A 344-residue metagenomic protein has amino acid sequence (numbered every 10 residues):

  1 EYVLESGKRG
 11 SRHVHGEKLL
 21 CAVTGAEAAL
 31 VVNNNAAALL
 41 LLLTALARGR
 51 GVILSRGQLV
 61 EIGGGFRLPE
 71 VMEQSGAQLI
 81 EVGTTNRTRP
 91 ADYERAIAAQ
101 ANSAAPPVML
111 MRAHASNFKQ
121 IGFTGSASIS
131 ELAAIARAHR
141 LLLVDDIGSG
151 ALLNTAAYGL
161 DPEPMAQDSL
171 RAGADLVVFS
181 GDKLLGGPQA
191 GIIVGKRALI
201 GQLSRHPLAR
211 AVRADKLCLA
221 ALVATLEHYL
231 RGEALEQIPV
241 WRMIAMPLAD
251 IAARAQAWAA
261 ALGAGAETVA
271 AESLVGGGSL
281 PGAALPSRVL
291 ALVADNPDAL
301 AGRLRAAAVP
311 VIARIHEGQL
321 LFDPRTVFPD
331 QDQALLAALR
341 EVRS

Functional and structural regions predicted by a protein language model:
E1-S6, A234-Q237, H316-E317: Short coil/turn segments at secondary-structure boundaries
L4-Y229, G263, A338: Conserved PLP-enzyme active-site core in the AAT-like
L19-C21, L41, E70, F179-D182 (+3 more regions): Short, flexible, solvent-exposed loop/turn segments with mixed acidic/basic and small polar residues
Q58-V60, A198-L199, N296-D298, Q319 (+2 more regions): Residues that cap or initiate secondary-structure elements
Q78, P239-M243, A284-P286: Generic N-terminal amphipathic, Lys/Arg-enriched alpha-helix
A198, H206-P207, A214-L262, A270-E272: Structural motif of enzymes handling amino- and sulfur-group chemistry
R210, A306-I312, R340-S344: A common structural junction motif
L248, A252-Q331, L335: Conserved C-terminal alpha-helix-loop-beta "cap" of PLP-dependent enzymes that closes/shapes the active-site mouth
